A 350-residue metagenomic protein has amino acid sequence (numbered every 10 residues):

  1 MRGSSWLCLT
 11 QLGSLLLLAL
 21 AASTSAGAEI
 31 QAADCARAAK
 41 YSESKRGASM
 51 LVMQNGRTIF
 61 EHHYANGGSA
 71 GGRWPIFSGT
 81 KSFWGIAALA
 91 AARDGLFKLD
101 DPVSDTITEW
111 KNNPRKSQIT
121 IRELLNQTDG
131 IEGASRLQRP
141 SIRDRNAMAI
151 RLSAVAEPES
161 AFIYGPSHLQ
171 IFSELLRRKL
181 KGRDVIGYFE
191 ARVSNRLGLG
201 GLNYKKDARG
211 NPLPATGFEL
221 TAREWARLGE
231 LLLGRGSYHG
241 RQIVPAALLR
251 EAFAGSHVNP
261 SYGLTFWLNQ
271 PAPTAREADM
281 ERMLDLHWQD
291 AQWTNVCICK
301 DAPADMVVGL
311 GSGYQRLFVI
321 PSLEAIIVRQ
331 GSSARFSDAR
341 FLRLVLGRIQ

Functional and structural regions predicted by a protein language model:
T10-A21: Bacterial N-terminal signal peptides
A38-G68, L317-I320, E324-V328: A short, well-structured edge-of-sheet supersecondary motif
G56, W74-D100, L124, F172-L176 (+1 more regions): Active-site SXXK
T58-H62, S104-D105, A134-P158, Y164 (+1 more regions): Short, charged, amphipathic alpha-helices and their helix-cap/turn boundaries
P75, R93-I131, L180-T216, L220: Active-site helix/loop module of the DD-peptidase/beta-lactamase fold, centered on the serine-lysine SxxK catalytic
W110-R139, R151-S160, S167-Q170, L220-R223: Conserved catalytic neighborhood of penicillin-recognizing serine enzymes
I171-L175, G217-S237, Q315-R329: Active-site-proximal alpha-helical segments within enzyme catalytic domains
L199-L202, G255-I326: Active-site Gly/Thr loop motif
